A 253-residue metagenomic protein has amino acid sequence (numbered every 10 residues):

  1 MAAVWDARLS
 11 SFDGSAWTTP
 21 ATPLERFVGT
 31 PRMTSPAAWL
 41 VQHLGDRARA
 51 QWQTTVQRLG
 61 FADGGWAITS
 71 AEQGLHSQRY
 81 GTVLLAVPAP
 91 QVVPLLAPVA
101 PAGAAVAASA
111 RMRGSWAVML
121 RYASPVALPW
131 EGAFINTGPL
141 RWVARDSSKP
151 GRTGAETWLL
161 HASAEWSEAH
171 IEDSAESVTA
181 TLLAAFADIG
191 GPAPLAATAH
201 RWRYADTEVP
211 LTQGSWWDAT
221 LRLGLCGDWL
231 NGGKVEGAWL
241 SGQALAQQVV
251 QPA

Functional and structural regions predicted by a protein language model:
M1-D13: N-terminal FAD cofactor-binding segment of flavoenzymes
W17-Q42, A169-T181: Short beta-strand to alpha-helix junction loop
W52-A67: A conserved short coil-to-beta-strand element within the FAD-binding core of flavoproteins
H76-E131, P192: Central helical "cap/lid" subdomain
A108, Q248-A253: Active-site-proximal substrate-binding core of FAD-dependent oxidoreductases
M119-H170, S177, T181-I189: Active-site substrate-recognition segment that forms the wall of the catalytic cavity or substrate channel
F186-L221: Flavin (FAD/FMN) cofactor-binding core of flavoprotein oxidoreductases
G214-L245: Short FAD-binding loop at a beta-strand-to-alpha-helix junction that anchors the flavin cofactor in diverse
